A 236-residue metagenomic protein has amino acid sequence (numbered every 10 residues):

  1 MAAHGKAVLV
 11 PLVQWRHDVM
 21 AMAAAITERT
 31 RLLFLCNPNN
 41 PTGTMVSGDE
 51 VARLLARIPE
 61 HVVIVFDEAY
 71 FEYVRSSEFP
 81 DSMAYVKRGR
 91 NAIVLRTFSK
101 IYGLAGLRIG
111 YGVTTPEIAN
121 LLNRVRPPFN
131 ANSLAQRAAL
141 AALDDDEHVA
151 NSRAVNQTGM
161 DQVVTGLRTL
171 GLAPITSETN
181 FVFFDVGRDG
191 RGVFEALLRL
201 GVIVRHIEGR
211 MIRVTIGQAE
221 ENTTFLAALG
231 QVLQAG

Functional and structural regions predicted by a protein language model:
M1-L35: PLP-dependent aminotransferase-like
A3-H4, R88, L170, L200: Short, structured coil segments at secondary-structure junctions
V8-V10, L32-P38, I64-E68, I175-S177 (+1 more regions): Short beta-strands and strand-loop turn motifs
P11-L12, N156-Q157, V164-L200, I216: Conserved PLP-binding catalytic core of the aspartate aminotransferase-like
V19-R29, P41-I64, E68-S99: Active-site pre-lysine segment of PLP-dependent enzymes
D49, E195-G236: PLP-dependent enzyme catalytic core of the Aspartate aminotransferase-like
N91-I175: PLP-dependent aminotransferase class I/II
